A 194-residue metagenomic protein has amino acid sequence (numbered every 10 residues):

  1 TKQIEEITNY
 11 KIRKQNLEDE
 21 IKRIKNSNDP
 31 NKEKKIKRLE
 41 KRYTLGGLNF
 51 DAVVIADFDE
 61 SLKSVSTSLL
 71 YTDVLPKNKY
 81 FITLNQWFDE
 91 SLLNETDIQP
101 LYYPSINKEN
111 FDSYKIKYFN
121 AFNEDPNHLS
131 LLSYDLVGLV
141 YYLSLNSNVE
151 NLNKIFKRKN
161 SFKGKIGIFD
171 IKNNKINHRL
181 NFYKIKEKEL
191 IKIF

Functional and structural regions predicted by a protein language model:
T1-E33, L48-A52, E60-Y134: Extracellular/periplasmic periplasmic-binding protein-like sensory domains
K35-R38: A small/polar active-site loop signature that marks catalytic segments
D57: Metal-dependent nuclease catalytic core centered on acidic motifs
N123-Y134, Y141-L190: Segments of small-molecule ligand-sensing domains
